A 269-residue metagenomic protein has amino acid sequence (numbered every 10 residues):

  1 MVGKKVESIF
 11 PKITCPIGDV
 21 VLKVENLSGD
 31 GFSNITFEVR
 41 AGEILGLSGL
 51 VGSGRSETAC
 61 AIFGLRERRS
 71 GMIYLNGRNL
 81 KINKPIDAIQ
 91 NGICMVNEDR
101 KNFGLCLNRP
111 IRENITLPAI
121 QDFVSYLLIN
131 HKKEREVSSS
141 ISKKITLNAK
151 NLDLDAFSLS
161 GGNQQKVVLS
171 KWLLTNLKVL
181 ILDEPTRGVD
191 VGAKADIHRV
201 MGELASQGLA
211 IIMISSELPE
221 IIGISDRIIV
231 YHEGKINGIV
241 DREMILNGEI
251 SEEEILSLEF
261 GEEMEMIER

Functional and structural regions predicted by a protein language model:
M1-R269: Glycine-rich phosphate-binding loops of nucleotide-dependent enzymes
